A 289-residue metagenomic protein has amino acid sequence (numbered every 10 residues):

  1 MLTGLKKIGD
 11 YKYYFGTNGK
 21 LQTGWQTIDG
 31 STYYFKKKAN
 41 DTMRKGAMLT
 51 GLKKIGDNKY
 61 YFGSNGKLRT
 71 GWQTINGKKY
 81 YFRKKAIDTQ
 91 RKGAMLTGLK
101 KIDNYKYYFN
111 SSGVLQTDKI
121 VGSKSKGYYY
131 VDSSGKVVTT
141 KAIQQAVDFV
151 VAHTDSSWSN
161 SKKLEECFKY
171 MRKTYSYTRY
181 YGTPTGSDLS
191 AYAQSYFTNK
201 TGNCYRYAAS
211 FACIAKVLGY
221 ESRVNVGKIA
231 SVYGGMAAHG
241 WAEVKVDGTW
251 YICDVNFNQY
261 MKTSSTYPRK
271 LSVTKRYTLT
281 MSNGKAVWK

Functional and structural regions predicted by a protein language model:
M1-Q145, V232-D247, N258, V273 (+1 more regions): Extracellular adhesion/carbohydrate-binding repeat motifs centered on closely spaced tryptophans
R83, T178, S190-A193, N203 (+2 more regions): Alpha-helix initiation/capping motif
K106, Y128, E166-Y170, T174 (+1 more regions): Short, solvent-exposed alpha-helical surface patches in non-cytosolic proteins
A142-Y196: Secondary-structure boundary elements
K163-C167, K200-A215: Active-site nucleophilic cysteine motif
K173-T178, G182, G186, G202-C204 (+3 more regions): Solvent-exposed loop/turn segments at secondary-structure junctions within structured extracellular/periplasmic domains
A209-R276: Hydrophobic/aromatic-rich core segments of domains that either
R276-K289: Short, low-complexity, Pro/Ser/Thr/Gly-rich segments in the mature regions of secreted, periplasmic
